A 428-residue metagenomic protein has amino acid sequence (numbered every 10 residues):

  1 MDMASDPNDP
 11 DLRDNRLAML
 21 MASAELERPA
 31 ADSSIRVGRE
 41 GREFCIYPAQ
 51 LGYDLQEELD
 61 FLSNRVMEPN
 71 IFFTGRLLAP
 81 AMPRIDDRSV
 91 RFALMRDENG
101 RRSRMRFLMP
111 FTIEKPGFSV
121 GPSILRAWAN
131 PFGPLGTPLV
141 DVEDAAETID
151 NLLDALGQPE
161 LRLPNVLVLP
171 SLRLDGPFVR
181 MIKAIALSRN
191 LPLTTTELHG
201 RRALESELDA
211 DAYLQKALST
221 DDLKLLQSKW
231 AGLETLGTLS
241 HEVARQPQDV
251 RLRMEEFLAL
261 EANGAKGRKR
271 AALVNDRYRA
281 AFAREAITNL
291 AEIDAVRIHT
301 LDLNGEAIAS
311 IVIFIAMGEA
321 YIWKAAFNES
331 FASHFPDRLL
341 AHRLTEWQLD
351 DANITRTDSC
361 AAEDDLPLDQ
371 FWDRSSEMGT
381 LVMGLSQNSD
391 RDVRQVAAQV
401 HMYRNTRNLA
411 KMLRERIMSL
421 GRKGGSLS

Functional and structural regions predicted by a protein language model:
D2-G41, V179-D211, L349-K423, S428: Active-site/acyl-donor-binding loops of N-acyltransferases
D6, Y47-L51, T74, V142-A145 (+6 more regions): Intrinsic-disorder/low-complexity, polar/charged segments
D9-L12, I71, T112, V140: Intrinsically disordered, low-complexity segments enriched in proline/serine/threonine
G38-R126, P170-R201, E205-S333: A conserved beta-strand-loop-helix scaffold within acyl/acetyltransferase catalytic domains
D97, E114-E197, F314-L385: Acyl-donor binding region in acyl/amide transferases
L153-A155, K216-L223, Q395-Y403: Short intrinsically disordered coil segments
